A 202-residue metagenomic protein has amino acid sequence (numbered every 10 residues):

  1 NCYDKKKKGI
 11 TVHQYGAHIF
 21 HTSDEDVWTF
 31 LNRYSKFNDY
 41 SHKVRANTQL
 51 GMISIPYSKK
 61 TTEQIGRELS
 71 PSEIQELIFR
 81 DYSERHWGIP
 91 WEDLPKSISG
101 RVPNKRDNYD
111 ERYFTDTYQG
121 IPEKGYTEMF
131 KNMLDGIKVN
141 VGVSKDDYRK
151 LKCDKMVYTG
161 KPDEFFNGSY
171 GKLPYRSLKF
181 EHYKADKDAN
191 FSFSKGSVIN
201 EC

Functional and structural regions predicted by a protein language model:
N1-K8: Glycine-rich FAD pyrophosphate-binding loop
C2, S41-K43, F193-K195: Short, acidic/polar N-cap/turn motifs at the starts of alpha helices
Y3, W28, N32, K131-D135: Class I S-adenosyl-L-methionine
K5, R33-Y34, G168-S169: Residue-level signal for well-ordered alpha-helical positions
K8-S70: Dinucleotide-binding Rossmann-like beta1-alpha1 core, especially the glycine-rich loop that anchors the ADP
A46-K155, T159, D163-G168: Active-site/ligand-binding neighborhood in enzyme catalytic cores
K145-C202: Mid-domain catalytic core of redox enzymes that form a hydrophobic substrate pocket/lid adjacent to a catalytic redox
